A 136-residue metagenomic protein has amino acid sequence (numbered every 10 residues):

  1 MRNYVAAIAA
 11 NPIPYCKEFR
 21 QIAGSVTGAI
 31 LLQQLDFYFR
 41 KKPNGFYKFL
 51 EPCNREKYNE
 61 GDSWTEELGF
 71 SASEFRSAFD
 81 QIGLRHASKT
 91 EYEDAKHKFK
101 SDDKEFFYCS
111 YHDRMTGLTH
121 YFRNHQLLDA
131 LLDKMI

Functional and structural regions predicted by a protein language model:
M1-D62, E91, G117, D129-A130: Short recognition helix of helix-turn-helix/winged-helix DNA-binding domains
A7-A10, E105-F106, L127, M135: Intrinsic disorder/low-complexity segments enriched in polar/small residues
F39-T116: Winged helix-turn-helix DNA-binding recognition segment
R114-I136: Short, amphipathic alpha-helical interaction segments positioned at domain boundaries
